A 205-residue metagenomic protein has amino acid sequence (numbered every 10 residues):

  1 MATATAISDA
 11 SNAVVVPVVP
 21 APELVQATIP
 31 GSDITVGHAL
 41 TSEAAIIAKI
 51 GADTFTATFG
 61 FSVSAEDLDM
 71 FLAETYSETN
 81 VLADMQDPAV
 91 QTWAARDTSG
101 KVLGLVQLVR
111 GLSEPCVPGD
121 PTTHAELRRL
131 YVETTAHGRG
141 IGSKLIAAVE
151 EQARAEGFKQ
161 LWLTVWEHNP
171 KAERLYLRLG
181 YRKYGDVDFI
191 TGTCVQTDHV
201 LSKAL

Functional and structural regions predicted by a protein language model:
T3-D9, A13-E23, I29, H38-A44 (+6 more regions): Acetyl-CoA-dependent GNAT
S113, W162-V165, L177, R182-H199: Conserved catalytic-core motifs of GNAT/GCN5-like acyltransferases
V132, W166-E167: Short amphipathic helical patch at the helix-1/turn junction of helix-turn-helix
H137-I141: Glycine-rich ATP-binding loop(s) of histidine-kinase-like ATPases
A172: Helix-turn-helix
